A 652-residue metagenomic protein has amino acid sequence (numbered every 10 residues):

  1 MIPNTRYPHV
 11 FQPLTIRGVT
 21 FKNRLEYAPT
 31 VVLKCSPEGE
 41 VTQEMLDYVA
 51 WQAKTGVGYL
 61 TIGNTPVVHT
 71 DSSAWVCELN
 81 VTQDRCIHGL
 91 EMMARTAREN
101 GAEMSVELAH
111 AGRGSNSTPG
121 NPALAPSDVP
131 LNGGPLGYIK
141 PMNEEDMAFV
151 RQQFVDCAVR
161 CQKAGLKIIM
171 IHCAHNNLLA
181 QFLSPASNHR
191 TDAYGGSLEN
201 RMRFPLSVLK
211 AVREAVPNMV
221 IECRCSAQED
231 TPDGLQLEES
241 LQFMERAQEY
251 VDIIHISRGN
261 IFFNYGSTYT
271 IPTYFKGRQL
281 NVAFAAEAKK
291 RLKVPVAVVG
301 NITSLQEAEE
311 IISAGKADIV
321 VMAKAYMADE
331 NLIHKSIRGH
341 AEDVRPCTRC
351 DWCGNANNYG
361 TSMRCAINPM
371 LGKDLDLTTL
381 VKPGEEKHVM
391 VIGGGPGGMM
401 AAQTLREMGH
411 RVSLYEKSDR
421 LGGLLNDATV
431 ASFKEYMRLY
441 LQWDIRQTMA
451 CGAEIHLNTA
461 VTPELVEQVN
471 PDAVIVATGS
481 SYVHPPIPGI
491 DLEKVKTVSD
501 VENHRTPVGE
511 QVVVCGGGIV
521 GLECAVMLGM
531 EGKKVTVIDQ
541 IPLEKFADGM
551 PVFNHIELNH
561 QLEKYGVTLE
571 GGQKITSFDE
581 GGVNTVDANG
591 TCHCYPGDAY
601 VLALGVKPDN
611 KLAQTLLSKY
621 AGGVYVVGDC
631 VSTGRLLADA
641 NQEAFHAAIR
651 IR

Functional and structural regions predicted by a protein language model:
M1-I392, P396, T404-E407, V508: Flavin-dependent oxidoreductase catalytic cores
T5-L14, L371-L375, E454-A460, L492-D500 (+1 more regions): Short gly/ser/thr-rich secondary-structure transition/capping motifs
I254, A288, I311, A323 (+8 more regions): Hydrophobic, well-ordered secondary-structure elements that form the walls of internal hydrophobic environments
V299, N368, N458-A460, V498 (+3 more regions): Conserved beta-strand termini and adjacent loop/short-helix elements that scaffold enzyme active sites in alpha/beta
K316, T448-I455, D491-K494, L562-T568 (+1 more regions): A short helix-to-beta-strand connector/capping loop
P383-E416, L457-N470, A477-K494, S499-G549 (+1 more regions): Rossmann-like dinucleotide/flavin-binding elements
L414-A450, M527-Q573, V631-G634: Rossmann-like dinucleotide-binding cores of NAD(P)H-dependent redox enzymes
